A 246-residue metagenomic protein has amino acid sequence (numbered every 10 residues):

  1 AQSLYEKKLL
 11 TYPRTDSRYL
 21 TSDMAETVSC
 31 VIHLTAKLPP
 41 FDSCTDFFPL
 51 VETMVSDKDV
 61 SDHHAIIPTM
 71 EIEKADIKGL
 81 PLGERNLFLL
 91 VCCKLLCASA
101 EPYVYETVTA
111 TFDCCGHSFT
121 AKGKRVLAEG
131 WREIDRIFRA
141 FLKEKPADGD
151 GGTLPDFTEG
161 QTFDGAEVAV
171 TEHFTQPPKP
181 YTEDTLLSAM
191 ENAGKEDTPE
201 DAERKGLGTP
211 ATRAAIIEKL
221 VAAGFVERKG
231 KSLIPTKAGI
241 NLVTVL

Functional and structural regions predicted by a protein language model:
A1-L246: Core catalytic DNA strand-manipulation module of type IA topoisomerases
